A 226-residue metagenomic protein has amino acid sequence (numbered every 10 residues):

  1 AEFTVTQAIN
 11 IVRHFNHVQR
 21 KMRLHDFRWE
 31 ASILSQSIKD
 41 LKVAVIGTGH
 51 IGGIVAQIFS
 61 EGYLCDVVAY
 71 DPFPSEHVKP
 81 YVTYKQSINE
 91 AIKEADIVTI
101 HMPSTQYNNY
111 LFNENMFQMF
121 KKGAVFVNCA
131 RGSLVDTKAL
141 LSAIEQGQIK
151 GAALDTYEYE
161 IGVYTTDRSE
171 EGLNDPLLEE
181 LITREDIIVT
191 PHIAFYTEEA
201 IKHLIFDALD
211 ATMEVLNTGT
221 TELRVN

Functional and structural regions predicted by a protein language model:
A1-F3, Q7, G49-H50, V55 (+1 more regions): Mid-domain beta-loop-alpha active-site segment that forms a flexible, acidic cofactor/metal-binding surface
A1-F3, V78-Y81, A95, I161-T165: Short, charged, surface-exposed secondary-structure boundary motifs
A1-K42, I54-Q57: Phosphate-binding beta-alpha-beta segment of Rossmann-like dinucleotide-binding domains, i.e., the NAD(P)
Q7, T99-S104, N128-C129: Short, well-ordered coil/turn residues at beta-beta hairpins and beta-strand->alpha-helix junctions within
M22-E30, V78-K85, Q106-L111, S133-L134 (+1 more regions): Short gly/ser/thr-rich secondary-structure transition/capping motifs
S32-K122: Rossmann-like dinucleotide/phosphate-binding beta-alpha-beta segment
G123, R131-N226: Rossmann-like dinucleotide-binding domain for NAD(H)/NADP(H)
